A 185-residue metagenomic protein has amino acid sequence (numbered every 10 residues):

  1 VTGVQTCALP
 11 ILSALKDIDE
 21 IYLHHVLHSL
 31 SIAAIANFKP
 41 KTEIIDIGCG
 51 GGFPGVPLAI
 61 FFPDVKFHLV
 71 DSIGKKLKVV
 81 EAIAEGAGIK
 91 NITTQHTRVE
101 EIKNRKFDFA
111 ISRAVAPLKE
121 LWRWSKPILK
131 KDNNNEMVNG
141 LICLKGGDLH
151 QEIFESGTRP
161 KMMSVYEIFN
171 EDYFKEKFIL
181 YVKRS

Functional and structural regions predicted by a protein language model:
T2-L9: Short, small-residue-biased leader/transition segments that mark boundaries at the very start of proteins
A14-A33: Conserved SAM-binding loop and adjacent beta-strand
L30-S112, W122: Conserved SAM/SAH cofactor-binding pocket of Class I
A36, L129-N135: A generic alpha-to-beta junction signature in SAM-dependent methyltransferases
K66, N91-T93, G140, K161-S164: Conserved beta-strand segments of alpha/beta enzyme cores
L118-P127: A short, conserved alpha-helix within the catalytic core of class I
N133-D148: Conserved beta-strand signature within the Rossmann-like core of class I S-adenosyl-L-methionine
D148-S185: Active-site capping/gating segments
